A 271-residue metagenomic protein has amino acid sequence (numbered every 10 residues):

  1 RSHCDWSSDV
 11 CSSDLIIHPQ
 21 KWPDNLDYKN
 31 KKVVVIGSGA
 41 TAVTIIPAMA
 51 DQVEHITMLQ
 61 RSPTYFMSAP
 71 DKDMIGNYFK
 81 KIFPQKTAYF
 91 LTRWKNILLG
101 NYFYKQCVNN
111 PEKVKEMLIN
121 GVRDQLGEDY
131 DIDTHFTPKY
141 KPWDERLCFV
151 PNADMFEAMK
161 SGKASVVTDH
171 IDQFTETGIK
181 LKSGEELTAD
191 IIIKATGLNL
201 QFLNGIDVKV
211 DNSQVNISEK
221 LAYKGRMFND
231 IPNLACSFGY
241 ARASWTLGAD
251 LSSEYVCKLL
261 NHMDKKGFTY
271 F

Functional and structural regions predicted by a protein language model:
R1-C11: Single conserved hydrophobic/aromatic residue that forms the stacking wall/gate of nucleotide- or nucleobase-binding
S7-D9, K21, N25, S38 (+1 more regions): N-terminal FAD-binding dinucleotide-binding subdomain shared by FAD-dependent oxidases/monooxygenases
K29-G39: Beta1/beta-strand and adjacent pyrophosphate-binding region of the FAD-binding site in flavoprotein oxidoreductases
A42: N-terminal Rossmann-fold NAD(P) dinucleotide-binding loop
A48-M49: Aromatic pocket-lining residues of Rossmann-like dinucleotide-binding sites
